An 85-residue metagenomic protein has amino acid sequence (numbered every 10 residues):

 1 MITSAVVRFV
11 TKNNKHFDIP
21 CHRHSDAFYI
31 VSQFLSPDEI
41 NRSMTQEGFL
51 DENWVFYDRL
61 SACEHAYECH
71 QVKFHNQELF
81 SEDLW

Functional and structural regions predicted by a protein language model:
M1-E47, D51-W85: Linear-motif-rich, low-complexity cytosolic tails and juxtamembrane regions
